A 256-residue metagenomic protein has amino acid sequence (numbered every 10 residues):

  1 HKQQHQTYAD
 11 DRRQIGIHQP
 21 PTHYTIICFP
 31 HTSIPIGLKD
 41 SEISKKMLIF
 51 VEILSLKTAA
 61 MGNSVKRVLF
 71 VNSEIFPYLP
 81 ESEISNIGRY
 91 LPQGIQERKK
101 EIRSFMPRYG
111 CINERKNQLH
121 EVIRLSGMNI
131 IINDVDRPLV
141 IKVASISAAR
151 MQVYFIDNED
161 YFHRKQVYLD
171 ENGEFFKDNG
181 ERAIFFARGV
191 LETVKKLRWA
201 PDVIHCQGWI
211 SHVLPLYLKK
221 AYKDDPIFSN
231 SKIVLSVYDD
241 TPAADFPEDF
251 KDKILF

Functional and structural regions predicted by a protein language model:
H1-Q19: Intrinsically disordered, low-complexity, charge-rich segments with an acidic bias
Q3, T7-Y8, P35, K46 (+1 more regions): N-terminal hydrophobic alpha-helix used for membrane targeting or insertion
I17, L56, S64-K66: Short, positively charged low-complexity motifs
T25, D40-E42, K46-K57: Short, positively charged and aromatic/hydrophobic N-terminal segments
I49, M61-F256: Catalytic cores of nucleotide-sugar-dependent glycosyltransferases that transfer UDP/GDP/TDP-activated
